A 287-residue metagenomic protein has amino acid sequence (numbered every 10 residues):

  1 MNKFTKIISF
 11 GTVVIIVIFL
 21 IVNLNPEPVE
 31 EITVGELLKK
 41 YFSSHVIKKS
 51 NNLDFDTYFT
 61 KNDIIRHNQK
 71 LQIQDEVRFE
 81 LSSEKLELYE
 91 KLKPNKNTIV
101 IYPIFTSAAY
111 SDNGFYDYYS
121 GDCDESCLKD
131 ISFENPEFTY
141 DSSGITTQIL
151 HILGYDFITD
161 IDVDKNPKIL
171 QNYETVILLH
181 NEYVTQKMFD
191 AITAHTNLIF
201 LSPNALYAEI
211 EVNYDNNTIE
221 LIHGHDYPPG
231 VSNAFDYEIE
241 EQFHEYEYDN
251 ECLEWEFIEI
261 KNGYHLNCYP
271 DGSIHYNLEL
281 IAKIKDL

Functional and structural regions predicted by a protein language model:
M1, V22-L24, Y276: Intrinsic-disorder/low-complexity regions
M1-I16: N-terminal Sec-pathway targeting helices
V13-F19, N97-I99: Transmembrane alpha-helices
I18-K40: Membrane-interface motif at the C-terminal end of an N-terminal transmembrane signal
I32-K168, Y227, N233, E238-E241 (+2 more regions): Aromatic-Pro/Gly-enriched surface loop or interdomain linker that acts as a lid/target-recognition segment
P136-V212: Helical hinge/lid and interdomain linker segments adjacent to catalytic or ligand-binding clefts that mediate domain
Y183-G263: A glycine-rich, often tryptophan-bearing local segment used as a flexible ligand/cofactor-contacting loop or short
